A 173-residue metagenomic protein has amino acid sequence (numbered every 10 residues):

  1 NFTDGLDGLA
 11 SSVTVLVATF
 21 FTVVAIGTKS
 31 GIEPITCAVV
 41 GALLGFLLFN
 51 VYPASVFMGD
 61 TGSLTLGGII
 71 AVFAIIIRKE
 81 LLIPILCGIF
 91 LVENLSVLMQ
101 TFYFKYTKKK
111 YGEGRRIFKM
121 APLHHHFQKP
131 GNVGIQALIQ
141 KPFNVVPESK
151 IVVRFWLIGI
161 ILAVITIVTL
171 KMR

Functional and structural regions predicted by a protein language model:
N1-R173: Alpha-helical transmembrane segments
